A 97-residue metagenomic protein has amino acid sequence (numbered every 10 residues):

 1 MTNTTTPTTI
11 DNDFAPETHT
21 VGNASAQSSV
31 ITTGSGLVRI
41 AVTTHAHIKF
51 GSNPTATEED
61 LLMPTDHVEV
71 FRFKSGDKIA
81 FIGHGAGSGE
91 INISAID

Functional and structural regions predicted by a protein language model:
M1-T4, I96-D97: Viral virion structural and adsorption modules
N3-T6, I10-G34: Surface-exposed ligand/attachment interfaces on beta-rich extracellular proteins
V21-S28, E58-R72: Short, solvent-exposed S/T- and G/P-enriched segments that are highly enriched in secreted/extracellular and lumenal
S35-V38, R72-S88: Noncatalytic modules at the cell exterior or secretory-pathway interfaces, chiefly beta-strand-rich lectin/adhesion
R39, H47-K49, A80, N92: General beta-strand recognition
A41-E59: Short, surface-exposed beta-strand/strand-loop-strand elements in extracellular ectodomains
G51-S52, S94-D97: Short beta-strand-to-coil "C-cap" segments at the C-terminal boundary of structured domains/repeats, marking
G87-A95: Edge beta-strands of jelly-roll/beta-sandwich modules across compartments, strongly enriched in secreted/luminal
